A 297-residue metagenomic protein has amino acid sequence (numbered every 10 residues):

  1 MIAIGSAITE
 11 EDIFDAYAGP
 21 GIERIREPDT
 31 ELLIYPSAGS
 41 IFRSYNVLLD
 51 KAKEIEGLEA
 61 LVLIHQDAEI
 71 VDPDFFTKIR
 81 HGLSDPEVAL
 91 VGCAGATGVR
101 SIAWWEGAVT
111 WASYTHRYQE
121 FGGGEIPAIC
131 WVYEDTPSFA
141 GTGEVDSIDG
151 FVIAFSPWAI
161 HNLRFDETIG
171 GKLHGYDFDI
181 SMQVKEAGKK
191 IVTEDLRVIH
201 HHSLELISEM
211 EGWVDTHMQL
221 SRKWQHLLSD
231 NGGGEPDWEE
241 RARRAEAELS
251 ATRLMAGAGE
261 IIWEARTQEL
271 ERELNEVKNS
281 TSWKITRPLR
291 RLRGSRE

Functional and structural regions predicted by a protein language model:
E10-R26: Short, well-formed alpha-helical segments that are part of the catalytic scaffolds of diverse glycosyltransferases
A38, E69, P73-R117: Conserved donor NDP-sugar-binding/catalytic core segment of glycosyltransferases
N46-A60: Active-site nucleotide-sugar/metal-binding loop of Leloir-type enzymes
L58-E69: Short beta-strand-to-loop acidic/aromatic patch adjacent to the donor-nucleotide binding site
F121-F155: A recurrent flexible, glycine/aromatic-enriched loop bordering the glycosyltransferase active site that acts as
S147-G150, H161-M182, K189-I199: Donor nucleotide-sugar recognition loop
T168, V192-G212, L220-K223: Active-site donor/metal-binding and catalytic loop motifs of nucleotide-sugar-dependent glycosylation enzymes
G233-E297: Boundary detector for helix-to-coil junctions that initiate low-complexity/charged tails
